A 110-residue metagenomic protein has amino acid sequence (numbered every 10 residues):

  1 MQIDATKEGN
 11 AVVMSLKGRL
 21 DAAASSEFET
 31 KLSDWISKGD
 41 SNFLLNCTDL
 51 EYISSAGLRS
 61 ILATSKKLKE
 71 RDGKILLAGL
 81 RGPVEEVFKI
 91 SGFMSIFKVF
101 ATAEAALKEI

Functional and structural regions predicted by a protein language model:
M1-S15: Short beta-strand/loop segment at the start of cytosolic alpha/beta domains
E8, T48, E104: Conserved catalytic submotifs in the C-terminal HATPase_c
L20-I96: Amphipathic alpha-helical interaction surfaces in cytosolic regulatory modules
S25, A103-E104: Residues at or immediately preceding the N-termini of alpha-helices
G82, E104-A105: Acidic phosphotransfer microenvironment of two-component signaling modules
K98-T102: Short acidic-hydrophobic, aromatic-tinged amphipathic segments that line or gate anion-handling sites
